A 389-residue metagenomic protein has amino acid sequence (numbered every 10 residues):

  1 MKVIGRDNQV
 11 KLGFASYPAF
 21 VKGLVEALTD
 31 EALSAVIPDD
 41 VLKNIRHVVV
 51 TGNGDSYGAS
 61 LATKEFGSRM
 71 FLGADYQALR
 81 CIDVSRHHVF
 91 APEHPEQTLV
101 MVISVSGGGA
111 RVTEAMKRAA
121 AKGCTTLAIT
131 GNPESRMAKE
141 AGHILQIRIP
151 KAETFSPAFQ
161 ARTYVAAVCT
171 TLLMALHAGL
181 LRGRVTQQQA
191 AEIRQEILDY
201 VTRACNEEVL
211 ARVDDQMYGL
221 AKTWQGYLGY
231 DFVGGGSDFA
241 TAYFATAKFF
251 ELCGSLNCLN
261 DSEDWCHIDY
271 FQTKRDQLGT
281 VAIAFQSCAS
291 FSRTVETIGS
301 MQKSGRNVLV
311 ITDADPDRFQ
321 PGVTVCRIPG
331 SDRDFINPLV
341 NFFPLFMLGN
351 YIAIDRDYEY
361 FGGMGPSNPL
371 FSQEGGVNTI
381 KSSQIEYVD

Functional and structural regions predicted by a protein language model:
K2, R6-S16, D55, A59 (+10 more regions): Catalytic cores of large soluble enzymes that bind and process phosphate-bearing ligands
K2-L24, A141-H143, Q286-D389: Phosphate-moiety recognition in structured ligand-binding domains
K2-R6, L79-C81, Q97-V100, E208-V213 (+2 more regions): Short acidic/polar alpha-helix capping motifs at helix-coil junctions
V10, V50, G58-F66, F232-G234 (+3 more regions): Conserved phosphate/anionic-ligand binding catalytic regions in large, soluble enzymes, centered on
L12-R46, H143-L145, T154-Q160, A166-G279 (+1 more regions): Active-site phosphate/pyrophosphate-binding segments
K22, I82-V84, M101-G107, T202 (+3 more regions): Short N-terminal signal/transit or membrane-insertion segments and the immediately adjacent low-complexity/disordered
I37, I129, N257, S331-D332: Short, functionally important structural connectors and interaction interfaces within domains
K43-R194, D276-S331: Glycine-rich phosphate-binding loops that contact phosphosugars or nucleotide phosphates
